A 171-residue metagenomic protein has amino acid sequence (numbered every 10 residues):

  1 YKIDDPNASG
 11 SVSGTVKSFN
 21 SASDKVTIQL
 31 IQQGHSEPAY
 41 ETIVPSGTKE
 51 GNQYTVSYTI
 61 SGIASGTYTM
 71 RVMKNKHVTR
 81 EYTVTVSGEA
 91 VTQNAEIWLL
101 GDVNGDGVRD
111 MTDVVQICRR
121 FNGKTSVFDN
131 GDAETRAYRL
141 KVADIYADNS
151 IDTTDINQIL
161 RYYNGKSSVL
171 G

Functional and structural regions predicted by a protein language model:
P6-S21, V26-I28, Q32-G171: Cellulosome-associated attachment modules in secreted, modular CAZymes
